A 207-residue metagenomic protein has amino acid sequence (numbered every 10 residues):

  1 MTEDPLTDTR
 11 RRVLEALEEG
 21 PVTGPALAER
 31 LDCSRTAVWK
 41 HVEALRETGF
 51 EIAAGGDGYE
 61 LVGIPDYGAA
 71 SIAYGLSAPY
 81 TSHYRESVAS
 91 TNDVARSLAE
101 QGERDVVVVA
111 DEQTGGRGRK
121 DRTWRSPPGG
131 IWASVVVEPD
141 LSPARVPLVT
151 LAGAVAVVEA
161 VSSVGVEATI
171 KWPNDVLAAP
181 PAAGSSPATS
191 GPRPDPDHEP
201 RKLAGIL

Functional and structural regions predicted by a protein language model:
T2-S163, L177-A178, A182-G205: N-terminal lobe of the biotin/lipoate ligase/transferase fold
T169: FAD-binding subdomain of flavoenzyme oxidoreductases
P173-N174: Active-site neighborhood for divalent-cation/phosphate handling
